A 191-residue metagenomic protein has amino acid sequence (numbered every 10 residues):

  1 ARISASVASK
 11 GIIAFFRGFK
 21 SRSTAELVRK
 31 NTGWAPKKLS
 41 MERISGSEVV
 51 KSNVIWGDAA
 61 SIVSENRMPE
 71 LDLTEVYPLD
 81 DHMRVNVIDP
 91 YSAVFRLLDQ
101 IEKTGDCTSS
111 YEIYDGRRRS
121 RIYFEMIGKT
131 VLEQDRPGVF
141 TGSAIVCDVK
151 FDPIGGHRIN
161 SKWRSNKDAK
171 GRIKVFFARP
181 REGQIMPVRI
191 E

Functional and structural regions predicted by a protein language model:
A1-D58, T104-E191: Acidic, serine/threonine-rich low-complexity disordered tracts
S61-I127: A charged, solvent-exposed segment within the mature domains of Sec-exported extracytoplasmic proteins
